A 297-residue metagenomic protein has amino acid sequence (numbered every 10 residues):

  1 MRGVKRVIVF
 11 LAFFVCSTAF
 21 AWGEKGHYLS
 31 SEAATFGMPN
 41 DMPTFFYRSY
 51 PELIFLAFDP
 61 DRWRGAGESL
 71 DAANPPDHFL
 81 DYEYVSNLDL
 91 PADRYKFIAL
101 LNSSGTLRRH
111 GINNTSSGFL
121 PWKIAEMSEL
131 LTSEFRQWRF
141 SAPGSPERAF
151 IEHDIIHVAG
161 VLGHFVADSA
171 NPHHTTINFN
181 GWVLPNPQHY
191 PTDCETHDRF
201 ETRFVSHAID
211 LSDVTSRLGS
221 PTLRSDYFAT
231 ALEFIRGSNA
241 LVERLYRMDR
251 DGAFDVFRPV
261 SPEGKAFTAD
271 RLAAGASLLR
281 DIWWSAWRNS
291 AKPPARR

Functional and structural regions predicted by a protein language model:
M1-I8: Bacterial N-terminal signal peptides that target proteins for export
F13-F14, T35: Short, linear, compositionally biased motifs with a strong N-terminal bias
C16-T18: N-terminal signal peptide c-region/cleavage motif recognized by signal peptidases
F20-V161, T175-A273, L278-R297: N-terminal, motif-rich segments that launch catalysis or mediate targeting to/interaction with membranes, typified by
F165-T176: Secretory-pathway/luminal and periplasmic proteins that interact with or process carbohydrate-rich
